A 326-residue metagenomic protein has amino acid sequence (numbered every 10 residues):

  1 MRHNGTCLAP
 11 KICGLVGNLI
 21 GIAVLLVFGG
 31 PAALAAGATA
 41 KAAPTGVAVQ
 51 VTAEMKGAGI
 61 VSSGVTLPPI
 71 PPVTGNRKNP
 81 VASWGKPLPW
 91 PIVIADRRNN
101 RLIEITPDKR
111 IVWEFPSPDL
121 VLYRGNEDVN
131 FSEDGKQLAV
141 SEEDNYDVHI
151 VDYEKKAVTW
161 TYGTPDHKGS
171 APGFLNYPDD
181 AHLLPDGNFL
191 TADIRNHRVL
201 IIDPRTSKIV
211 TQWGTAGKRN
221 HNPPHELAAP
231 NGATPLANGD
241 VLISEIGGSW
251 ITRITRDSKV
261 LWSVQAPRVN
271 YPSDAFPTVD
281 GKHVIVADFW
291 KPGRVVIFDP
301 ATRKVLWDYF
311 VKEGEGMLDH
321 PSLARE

Functional and structural regions predicted by a protein language model:
M1-L15: N-terminal secretory signal peptides that target proteins for export/translocation
L8-A9, A23, R198, K304: N-terminal compositionally biased or targeting/leader segments
P10, I20, T39-K41: Intrinsic-disorder/low-complexity detector
G14-A32: Bacterial N-terminal signal peptides
L26-T45: Signal peptide processing junction and immediate N-terminal pro/mature segment of secreted/exported proteins
A40-E326: Histidine-/acidic-rich catalytic cores in large beta-rich domains
